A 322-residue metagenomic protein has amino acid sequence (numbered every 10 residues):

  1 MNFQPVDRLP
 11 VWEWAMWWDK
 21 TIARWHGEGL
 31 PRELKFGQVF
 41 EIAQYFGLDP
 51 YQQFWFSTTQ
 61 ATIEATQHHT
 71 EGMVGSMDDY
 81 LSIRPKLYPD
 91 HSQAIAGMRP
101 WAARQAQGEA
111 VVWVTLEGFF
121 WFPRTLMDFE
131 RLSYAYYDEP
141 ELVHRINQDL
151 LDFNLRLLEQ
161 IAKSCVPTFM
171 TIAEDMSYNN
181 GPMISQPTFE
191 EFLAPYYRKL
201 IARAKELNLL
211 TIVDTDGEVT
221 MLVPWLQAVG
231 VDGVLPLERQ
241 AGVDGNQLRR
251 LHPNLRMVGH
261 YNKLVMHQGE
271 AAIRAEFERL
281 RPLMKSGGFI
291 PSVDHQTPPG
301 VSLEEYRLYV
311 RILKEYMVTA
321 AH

Functional and structural regions predicted by a protein language model:
M1-G37, D49-Y51, H69-T70, G75 (+1 more regions): Active-site loop segments of alpha/beta catalytic cores
I42-A65: Glycine-rich, N-terminal phosphate-binding loop and its surrounding beta-alpha-beta segment
